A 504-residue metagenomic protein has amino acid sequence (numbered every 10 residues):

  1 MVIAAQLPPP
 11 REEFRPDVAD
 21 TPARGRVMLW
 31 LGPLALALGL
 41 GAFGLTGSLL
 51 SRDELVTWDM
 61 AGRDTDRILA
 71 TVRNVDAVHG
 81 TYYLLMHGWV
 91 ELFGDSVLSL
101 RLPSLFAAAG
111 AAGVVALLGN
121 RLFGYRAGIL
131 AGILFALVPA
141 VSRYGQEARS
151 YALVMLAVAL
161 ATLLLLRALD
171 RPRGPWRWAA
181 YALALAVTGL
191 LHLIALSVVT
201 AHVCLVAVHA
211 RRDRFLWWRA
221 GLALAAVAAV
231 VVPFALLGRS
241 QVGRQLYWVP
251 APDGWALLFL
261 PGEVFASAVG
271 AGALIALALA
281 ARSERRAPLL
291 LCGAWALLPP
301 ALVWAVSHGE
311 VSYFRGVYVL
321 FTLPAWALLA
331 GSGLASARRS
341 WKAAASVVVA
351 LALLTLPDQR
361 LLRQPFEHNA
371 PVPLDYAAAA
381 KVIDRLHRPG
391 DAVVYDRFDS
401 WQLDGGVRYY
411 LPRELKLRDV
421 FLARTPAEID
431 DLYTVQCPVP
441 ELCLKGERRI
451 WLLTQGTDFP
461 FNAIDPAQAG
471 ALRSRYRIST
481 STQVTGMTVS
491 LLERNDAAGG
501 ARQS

Functional and structural regions predicted by a protein language model:
V2-V18, G25, L29-D496: Membrane-proximal helix-loop-helix interfaces that form the catalytic/acceptor-binding platform of multi-pass membrane
A497-S504: Short, charged/polar, Gly/Pro-enriched secondary-structure boundary elements
